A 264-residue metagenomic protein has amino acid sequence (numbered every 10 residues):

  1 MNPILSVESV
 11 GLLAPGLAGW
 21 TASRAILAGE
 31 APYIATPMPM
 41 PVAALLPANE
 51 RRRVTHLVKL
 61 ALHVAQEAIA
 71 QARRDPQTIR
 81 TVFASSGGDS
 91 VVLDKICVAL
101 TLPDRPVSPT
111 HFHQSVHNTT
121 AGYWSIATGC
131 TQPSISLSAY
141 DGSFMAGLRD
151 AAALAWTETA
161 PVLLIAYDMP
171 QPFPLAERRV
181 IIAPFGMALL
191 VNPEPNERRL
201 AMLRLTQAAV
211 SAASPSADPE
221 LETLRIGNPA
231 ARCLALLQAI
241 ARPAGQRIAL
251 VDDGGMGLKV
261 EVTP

Functional and structural regions predicted by a protein language model:
M1-H111, V116-H117, G122-S136, A166-P264: Conserved "HGTGT" condensation-loop signature of ketosynthase/thiolase-family condensing enzymes that catalyze
L62-Q66, Q71-R73, S138-V162: Active-site-proximal alpha-helical scaffold in enzymes
